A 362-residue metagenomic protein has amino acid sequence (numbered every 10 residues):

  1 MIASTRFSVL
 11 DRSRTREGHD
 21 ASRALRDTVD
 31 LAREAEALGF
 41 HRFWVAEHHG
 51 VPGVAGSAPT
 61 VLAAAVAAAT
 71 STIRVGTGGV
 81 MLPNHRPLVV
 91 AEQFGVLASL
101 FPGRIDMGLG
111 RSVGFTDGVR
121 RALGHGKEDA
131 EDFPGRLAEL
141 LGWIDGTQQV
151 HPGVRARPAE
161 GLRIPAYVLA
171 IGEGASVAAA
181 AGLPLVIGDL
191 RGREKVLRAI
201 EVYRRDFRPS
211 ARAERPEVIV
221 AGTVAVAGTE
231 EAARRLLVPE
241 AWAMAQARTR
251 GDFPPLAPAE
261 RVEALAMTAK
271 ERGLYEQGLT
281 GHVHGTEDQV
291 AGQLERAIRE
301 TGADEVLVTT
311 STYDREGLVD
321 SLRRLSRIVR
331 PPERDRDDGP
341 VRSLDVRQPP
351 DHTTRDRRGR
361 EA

Functional and structural regions predicted by a protein language model:
M1-T70: N-terminal beta1-alpha1-beta2 module of alpha/beta enzyme domains
I2, E36, A63-T72, F94 (+4 more regions): Acidic (Asp/Glu)-rich catalytic clusters
I2-A21, P83-T147, L185, R193: Flexible, glycine-rich active-site loops centered on histidine and acidic residues that chelate a metal or position
F7, A35, G39, E47 (+6 more regions): Conserved, mostly hydrophobic/aromatic
F7-D11, F43-V45, V75-T77, I105-L109 (+4 more regions): Hydrophobic faces of well-ordered beta-strands that scaffold small-molecule active sites in alpha/beta enzyme cores
D11-R26, V80-L88, E160-A170, G278-E287: Active-site mouth loops of central-metabolism enzymes
S22-E34, A170-S176, Q289-R296: Short, acidic/polar
K127-R155, K195-A303, P332-R347, R355-R360: An alpha-helical appendage that flanks or caps ligand/catalytic pockets
